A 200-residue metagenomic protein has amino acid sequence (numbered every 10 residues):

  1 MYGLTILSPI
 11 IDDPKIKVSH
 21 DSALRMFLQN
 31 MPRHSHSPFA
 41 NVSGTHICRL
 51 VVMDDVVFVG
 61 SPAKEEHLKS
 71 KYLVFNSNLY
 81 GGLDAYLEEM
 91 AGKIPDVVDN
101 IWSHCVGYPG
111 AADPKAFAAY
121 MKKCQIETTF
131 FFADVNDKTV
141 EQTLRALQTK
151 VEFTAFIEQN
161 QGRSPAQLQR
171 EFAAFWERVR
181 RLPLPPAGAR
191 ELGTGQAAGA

Functional and structural regions predicted by a protein language model:
M1-H46, D54-V57, H67-Y72, N78-L83 (+1 more regions): Short S/T/G/P-rich N-terminal loop/turn motif that feeds into the first structured element of a domain
R33-P38, Y80-K115: An amphipathic, aromatic/His-enriched active-site/gating alpha helix that lines ligand/cofactor pockets
